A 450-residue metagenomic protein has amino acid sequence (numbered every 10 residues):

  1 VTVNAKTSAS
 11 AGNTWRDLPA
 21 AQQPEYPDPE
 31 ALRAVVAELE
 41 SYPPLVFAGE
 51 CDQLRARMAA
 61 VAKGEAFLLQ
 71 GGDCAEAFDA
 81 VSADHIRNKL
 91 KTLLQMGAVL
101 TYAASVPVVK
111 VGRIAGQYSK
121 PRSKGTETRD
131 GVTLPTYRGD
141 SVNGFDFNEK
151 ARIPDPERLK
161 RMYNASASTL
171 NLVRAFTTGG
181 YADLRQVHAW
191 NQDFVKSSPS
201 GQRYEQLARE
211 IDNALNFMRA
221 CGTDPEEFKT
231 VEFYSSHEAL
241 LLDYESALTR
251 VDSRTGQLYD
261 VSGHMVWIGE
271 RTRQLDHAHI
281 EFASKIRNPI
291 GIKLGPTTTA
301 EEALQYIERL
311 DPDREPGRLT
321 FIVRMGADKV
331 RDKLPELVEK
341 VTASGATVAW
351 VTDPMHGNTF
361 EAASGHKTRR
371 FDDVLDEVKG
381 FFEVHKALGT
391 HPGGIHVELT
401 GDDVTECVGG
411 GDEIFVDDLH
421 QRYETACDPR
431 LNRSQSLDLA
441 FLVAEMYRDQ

Functional and structural regions predicted by a protein language model:
T2-F67: N-terminal basic/disordered segments at the start of proteins
M58-V61, V99-T101, F282-A283, V384-L388: A general structural signal for short secondary-structure junctions and capping/turn motifs
K63, S262, K285-R287, S344-A346 (+1 more regions): Short, well-ordered loop/turn elements at secondary-structure boundaries
G64-E65, W350-T352: Short coil-to-beta-strand
L69-C74, V111-I114, T352-M355, E398-T400: Short loop/turn segments at strand-loop or loop-helix junctions that form parts of catalytic or ligand-binding pockets
A75-E76, V81-G326, R369, E377 (+2 more regions): Active-site-facing alpha/beta catalytic cores
K120-K124, D193-K196, D332-L334, F360-S364 (+1 more regions): Short acidic, glycine/serine/threonine-rich loops at helix termini
A303-Y306, R318-W350, H356-V404: Non-transmembrane, aqueous-exposed alpha-helical and coiled segments at domain scale
